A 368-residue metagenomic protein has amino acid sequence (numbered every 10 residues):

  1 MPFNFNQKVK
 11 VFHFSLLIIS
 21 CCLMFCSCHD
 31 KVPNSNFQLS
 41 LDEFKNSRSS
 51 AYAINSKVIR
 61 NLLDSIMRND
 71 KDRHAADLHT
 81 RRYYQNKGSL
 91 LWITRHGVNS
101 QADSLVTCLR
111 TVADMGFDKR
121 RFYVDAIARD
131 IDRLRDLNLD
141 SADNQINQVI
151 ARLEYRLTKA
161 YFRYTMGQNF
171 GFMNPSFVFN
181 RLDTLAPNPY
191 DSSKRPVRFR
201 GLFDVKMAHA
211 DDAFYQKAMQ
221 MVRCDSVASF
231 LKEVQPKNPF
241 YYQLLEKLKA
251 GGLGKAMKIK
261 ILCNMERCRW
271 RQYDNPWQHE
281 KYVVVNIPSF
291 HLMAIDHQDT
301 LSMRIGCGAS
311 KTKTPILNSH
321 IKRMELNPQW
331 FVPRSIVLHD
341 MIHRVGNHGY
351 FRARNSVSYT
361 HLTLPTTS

Functional and structural regions predicted by a protein language model:
M1-V9: N-terminal secretory signal peptides that target proteins for export/translocation
K8-K10, C21, S226: N-terminal leader/targeting signatures
F14-C22: Sec-dependent N-terminal signal peptides
F25-S27: C-terminal motif of bacterial Sec signal peptides marking the signal peptidase cleavage site
H29-Q85, L139, F162-R163, F179-L182 (+2 more regions): Well-ordered beta-sheet/strand-loop patches within structured domains
K31-L185: Cationic-aromatic interfacial patches
